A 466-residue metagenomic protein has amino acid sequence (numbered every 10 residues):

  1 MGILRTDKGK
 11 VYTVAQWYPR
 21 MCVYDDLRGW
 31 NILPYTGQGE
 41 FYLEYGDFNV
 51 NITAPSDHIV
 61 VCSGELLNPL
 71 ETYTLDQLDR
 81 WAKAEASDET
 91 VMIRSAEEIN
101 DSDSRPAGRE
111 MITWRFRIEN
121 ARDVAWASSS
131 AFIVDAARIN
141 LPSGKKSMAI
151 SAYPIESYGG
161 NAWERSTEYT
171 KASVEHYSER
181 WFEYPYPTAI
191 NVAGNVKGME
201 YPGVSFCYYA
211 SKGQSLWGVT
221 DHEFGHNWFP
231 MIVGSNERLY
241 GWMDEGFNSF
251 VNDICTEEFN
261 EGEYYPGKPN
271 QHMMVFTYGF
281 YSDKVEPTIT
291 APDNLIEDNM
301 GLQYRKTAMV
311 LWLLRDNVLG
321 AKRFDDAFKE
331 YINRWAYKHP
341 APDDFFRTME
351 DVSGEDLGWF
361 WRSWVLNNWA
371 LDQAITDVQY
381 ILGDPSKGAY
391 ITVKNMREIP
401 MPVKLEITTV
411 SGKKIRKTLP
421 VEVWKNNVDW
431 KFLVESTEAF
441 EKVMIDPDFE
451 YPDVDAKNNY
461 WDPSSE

Functional and structural regions predicted by a protein language model:
M1-F48, P69, I139, F449-E466: Glycine/proline-rich low-complexity spacer/linker segments in large multi-domain proteins
M1-T13, E98-R109, T113, K425-E438 (+1 more regions): A surface-exposed beta-strand-loop module
G2-G9, Y73-W81, T409-K431, N459: Solvent-exposed beta-strand/loop surfaces of large extracellular or lumenal domains
C22-W30, Q38-D221, F250: Hydrophobic helix-coil surface modules that form long, contiguous segments used for peptide/substrate interaction
V50, W361, L405-E406: Hydrophobic beta-strand segments
V61-C62, L371-A374, Y380-P447: Beta-strand-rich binding/interaction modules
F116, I150-T392: Hydrophobic alpha-helical and helix-loop surface patches within well-folded domains that function as non-catalytic
